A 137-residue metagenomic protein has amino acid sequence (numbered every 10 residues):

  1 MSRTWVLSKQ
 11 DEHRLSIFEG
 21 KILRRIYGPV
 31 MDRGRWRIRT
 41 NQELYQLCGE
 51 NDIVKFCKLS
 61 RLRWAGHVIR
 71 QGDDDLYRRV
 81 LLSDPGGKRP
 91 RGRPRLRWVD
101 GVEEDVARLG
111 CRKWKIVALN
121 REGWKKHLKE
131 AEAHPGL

Functional and structural regions predicted by a protein language model:
M1-L137: Short linear motifs embedded in intrinsically disordered, charge-biased segments
